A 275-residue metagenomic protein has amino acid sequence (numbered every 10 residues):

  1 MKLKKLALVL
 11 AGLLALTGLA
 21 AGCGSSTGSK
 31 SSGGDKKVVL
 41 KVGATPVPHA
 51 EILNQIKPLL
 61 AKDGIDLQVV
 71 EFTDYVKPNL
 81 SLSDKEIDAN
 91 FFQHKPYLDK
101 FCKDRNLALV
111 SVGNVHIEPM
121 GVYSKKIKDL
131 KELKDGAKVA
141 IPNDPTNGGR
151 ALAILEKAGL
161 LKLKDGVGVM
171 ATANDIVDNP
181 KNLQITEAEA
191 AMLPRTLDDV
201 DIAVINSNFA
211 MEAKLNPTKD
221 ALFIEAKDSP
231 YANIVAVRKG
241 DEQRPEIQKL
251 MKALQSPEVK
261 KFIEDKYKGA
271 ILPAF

Functional and structural regions predicted by a protein language model:
M1-V39, F275: Short, low-complexity disordered leader/linker segments with a strong preference for bacterial N-terminal type II
D35-V47, I65-E71, K138-V139: Short, well-ordered beta-strand elements
V69-L80, G168-R195: Short helix-initiation/N-cap motifs at beta->coil->alpha
S83-Q93, A137, L160, K181-Q184 (+1 more regions): Alpha-to-beta junction loops
K100-V112, K126-I127, D199, V204 (+1 more regions): Ligand-binding "clamshell"
V112-L161, K260: A conserved helix-loop-strand patch within extracytoplasmic ligand-binding domains of the periplasmic binding
P119-L130, A232-R244: A bilobed periplasmic-binding-protein/Venus flytrap-type ligand-binding module shared by bacterial periplasmic
N147-E156, L254-A274: Periplasmic-binding protein-like
